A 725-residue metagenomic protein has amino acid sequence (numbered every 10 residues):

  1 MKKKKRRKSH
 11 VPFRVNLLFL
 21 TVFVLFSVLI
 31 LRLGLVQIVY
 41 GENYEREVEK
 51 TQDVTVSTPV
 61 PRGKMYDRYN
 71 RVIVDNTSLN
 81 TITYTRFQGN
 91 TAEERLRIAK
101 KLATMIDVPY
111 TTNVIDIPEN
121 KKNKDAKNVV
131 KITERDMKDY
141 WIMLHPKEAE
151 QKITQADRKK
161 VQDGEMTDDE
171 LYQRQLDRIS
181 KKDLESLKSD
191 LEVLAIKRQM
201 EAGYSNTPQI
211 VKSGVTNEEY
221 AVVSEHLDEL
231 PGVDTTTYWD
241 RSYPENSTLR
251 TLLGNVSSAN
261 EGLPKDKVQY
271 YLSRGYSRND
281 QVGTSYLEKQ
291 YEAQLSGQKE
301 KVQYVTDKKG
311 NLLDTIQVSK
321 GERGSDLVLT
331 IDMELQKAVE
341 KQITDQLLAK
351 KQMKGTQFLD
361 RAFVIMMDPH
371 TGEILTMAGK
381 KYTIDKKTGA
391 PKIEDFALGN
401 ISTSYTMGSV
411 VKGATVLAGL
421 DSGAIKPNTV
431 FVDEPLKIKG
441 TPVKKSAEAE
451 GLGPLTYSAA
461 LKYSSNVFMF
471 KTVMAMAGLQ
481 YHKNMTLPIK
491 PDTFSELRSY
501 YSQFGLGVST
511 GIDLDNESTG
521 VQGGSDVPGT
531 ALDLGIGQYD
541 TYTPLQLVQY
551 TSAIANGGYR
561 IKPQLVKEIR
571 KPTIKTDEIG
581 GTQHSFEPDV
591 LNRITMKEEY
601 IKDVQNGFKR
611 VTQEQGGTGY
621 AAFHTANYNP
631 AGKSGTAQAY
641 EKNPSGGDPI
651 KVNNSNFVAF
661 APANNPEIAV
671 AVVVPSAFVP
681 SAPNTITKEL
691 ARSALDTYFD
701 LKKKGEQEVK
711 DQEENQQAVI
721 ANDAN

Functional and structural regions predicted by a protein language model:
K2-A293, K301-S319, A362, V473 (+1 more regions): Membrane-proximal periplasmic segments of bacterial cell-envelope enzymes, especially penicillin-binding proteins
V11, T21, L25, P109-E119 (+3 more regions): Cysteine/selenocysteine-centered motifs that mediate thiol-based redox chemistry or coordinate metal-sulfur cofactors
E45-S57, L335-Q357: Short, basic/aromatic recognition patches
V74-D75, N80, V305-E322, I331 (+3 more regions): Beta-lactam-recognizing serine transpeptidase/beta-lactamase-like catalytic domain environment
E93-T104, A221, E225, R250 (+18 more regions): Solvent-exposed, polar/charged alpha-helical surfaces in well-ordered, non-transmembrane soluble domains, broadly
V223, S296, L313-A349, D711-N725: N-terminal leader/targeting segments and the immediately adjacent pre-domain N-terminus
G581-T582, D589, E689-N725: Short, gly/Ser/Thr-rich active-site loops of penicillin-recognizing serine hydrolases
